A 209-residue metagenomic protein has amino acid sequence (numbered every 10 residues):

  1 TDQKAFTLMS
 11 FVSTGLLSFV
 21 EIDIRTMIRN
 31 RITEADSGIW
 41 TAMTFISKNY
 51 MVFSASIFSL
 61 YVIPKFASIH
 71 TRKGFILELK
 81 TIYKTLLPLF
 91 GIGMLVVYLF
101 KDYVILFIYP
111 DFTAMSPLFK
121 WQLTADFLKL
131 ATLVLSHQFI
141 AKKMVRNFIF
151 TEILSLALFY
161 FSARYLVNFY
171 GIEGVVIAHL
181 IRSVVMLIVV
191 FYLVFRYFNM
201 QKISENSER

Functional and structural regions predicted by a protein language model:
T1-E21, P64, S68-L77, Y197-R209: Interhelical loop/hinge segments that connect adjacent transmembrane helices in multipass membrane
Q3-K4, T41, G74-P88, V96-L99 (+1 more regions): Interfacial transmembrane-helix starts/ends
L8-M9, R25-M27, D36-A55, V184: Alpha-helical transmembrane segments of polytopic membrane transporters and translocases
E34, L99-F127, E173: Interfacial segments at transmembrane-helix termini and the short loops linking adjacent helices
T41-T44, L86, Q122, D126 (+2 more regions): Residue-level recognition of transmembrane alpha-helices in multi-pass small-molecule transporters/permeases
M43, S47-T71, Q138-A141: Helix-loop junctions and terminal segments of transmembrane helices in multi-pass membrane transport/translocation
K101-I105, K143-R146, L156-I188: Membrane-interface helix-loop junctions in multi-pass transport and translocation proteins
T124-I153: Membrane-interface junctions at transmembrane-helix termini in multi-pass inner-membrane proteins
